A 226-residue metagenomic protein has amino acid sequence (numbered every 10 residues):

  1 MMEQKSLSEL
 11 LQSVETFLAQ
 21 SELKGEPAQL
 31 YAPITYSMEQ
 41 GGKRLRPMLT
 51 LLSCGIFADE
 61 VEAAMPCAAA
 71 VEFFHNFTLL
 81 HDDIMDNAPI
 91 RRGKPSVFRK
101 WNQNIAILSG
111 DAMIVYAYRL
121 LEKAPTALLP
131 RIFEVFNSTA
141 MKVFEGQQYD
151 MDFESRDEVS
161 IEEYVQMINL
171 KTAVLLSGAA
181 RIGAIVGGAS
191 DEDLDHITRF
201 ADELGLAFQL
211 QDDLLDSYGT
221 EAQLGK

Functional and structural regions predicted by a protein language model:
M1-E22: N-terminal amphipathic/basic leader segments beginning at the initiator methionine
L23-K226: Mg2+-dependent prenyl diphosphate-binding active-site environment of isoprenoid biosynthetic enzymes
